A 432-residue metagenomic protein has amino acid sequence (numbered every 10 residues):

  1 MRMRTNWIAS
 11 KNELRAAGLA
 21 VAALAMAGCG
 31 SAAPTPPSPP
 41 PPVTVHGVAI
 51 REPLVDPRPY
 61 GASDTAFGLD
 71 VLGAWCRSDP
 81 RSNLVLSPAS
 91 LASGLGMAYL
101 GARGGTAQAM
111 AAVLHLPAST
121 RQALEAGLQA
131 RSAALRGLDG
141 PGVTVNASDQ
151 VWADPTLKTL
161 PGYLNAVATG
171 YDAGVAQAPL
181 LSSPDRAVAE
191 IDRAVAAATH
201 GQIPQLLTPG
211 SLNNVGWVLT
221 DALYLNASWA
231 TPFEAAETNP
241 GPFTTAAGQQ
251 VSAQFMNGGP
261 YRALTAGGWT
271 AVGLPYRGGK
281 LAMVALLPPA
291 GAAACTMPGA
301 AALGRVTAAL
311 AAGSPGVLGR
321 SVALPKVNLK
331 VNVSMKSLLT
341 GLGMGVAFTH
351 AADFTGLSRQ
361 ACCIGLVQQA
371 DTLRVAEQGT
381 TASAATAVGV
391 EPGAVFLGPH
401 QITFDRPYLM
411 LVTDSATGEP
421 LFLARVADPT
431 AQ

Functional and structural regions predicted by a protein language model:
R2-I8, N12-L180: Detector for small/aliphatic-rich hydrophobic stretches
V85, S93, Q150, A282-A285 (+2 more regions): Structural recognition of the beta-strand scaffold that forms the well-ordered cores of secreted hydrolase catalytic
T106-A111, A292-T296, V331-S334, S383-A384 (+2 more regions): Extracytoplasmic/secreted cell-surface and envelope-processing proteins
M110-L114, F233-G241, A294-R305: Short Gly/aromatic-enriched secondary-structure transition segments
Q122-A123, G127-V284, P289, P315-A394: Non-catalytic, conformational "gating/processing" segments within enzyme and secreted inhibitor domains
L281, P288-G316: Internal alpha/beta scaffold segment
L366-Q432: C-terminal soluble interaction/assembly domains
